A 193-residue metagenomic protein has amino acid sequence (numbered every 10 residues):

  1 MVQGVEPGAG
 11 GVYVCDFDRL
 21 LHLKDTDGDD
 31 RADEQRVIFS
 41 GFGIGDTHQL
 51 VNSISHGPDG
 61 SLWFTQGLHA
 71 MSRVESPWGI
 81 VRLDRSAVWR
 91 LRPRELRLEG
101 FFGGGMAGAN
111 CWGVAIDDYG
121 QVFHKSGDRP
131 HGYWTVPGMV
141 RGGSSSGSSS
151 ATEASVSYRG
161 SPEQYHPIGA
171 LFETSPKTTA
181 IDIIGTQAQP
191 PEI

Functional and structural regions predicted by a protein language model:
M1-I193: Beta-propeller blade termini and top-face loops
